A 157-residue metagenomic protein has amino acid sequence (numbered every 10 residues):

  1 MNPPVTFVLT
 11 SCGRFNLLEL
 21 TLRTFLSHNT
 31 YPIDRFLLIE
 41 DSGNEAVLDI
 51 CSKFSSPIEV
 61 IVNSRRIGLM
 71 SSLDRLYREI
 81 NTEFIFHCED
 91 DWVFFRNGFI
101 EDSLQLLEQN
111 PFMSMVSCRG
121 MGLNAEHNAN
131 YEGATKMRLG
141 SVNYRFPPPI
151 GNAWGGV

Functional and structural regions predicted by a protein language model:
P4-T6, R35: Cell-envelope/extracellular polymer assembly enzymes that use nucleotide-activated donors
R14-N29: Short, well-formed alpha-helical segments that are part of the catalytic scaffolds of diverse glycosyltransferases
F25-I61: Acidic donor-binding segment of Leloir-type glycosyltransferases
S64-E79: Glycine-rich, basic loop-to-helix element that forms the pyrophosphate-binding segment of sugar-nucleotide handling
E83-V93: Short beta-strand-to-loop acidic/aromatic patch adjacent to the donor-nucleotide binding site
N97-S117: Conserved donor-nucleotide/metal-binding helix-loop-beta segment in metal-dependent transferases, i.e., the alpha-helix
V116-E132: Short beta-strand-to-loop element that shapes/binds the nucleotide-sugar donor at the catalytic cleft/hinge
G133-G156: Short, flexible, basic/aromatic active-site loop/helix in glycosyltransferases
